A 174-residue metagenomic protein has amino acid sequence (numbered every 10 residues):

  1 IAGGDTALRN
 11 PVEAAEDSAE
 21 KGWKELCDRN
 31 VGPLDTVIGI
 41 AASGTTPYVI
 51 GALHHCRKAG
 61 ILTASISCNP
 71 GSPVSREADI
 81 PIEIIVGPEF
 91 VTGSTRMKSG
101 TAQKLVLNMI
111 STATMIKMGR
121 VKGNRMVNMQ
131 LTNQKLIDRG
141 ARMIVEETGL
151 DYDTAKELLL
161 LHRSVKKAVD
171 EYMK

Functional and structural regions predicted by a protein language model:
I1-L105, T114-M118: Glycine-rich phosphate-binding loops that contact phosphosugars or nucleotide phosphates
T114-K174: Short, amphipathic alpha-helical interaction segments embedded in low-complexity terminal/linker regions of eukaryotic
